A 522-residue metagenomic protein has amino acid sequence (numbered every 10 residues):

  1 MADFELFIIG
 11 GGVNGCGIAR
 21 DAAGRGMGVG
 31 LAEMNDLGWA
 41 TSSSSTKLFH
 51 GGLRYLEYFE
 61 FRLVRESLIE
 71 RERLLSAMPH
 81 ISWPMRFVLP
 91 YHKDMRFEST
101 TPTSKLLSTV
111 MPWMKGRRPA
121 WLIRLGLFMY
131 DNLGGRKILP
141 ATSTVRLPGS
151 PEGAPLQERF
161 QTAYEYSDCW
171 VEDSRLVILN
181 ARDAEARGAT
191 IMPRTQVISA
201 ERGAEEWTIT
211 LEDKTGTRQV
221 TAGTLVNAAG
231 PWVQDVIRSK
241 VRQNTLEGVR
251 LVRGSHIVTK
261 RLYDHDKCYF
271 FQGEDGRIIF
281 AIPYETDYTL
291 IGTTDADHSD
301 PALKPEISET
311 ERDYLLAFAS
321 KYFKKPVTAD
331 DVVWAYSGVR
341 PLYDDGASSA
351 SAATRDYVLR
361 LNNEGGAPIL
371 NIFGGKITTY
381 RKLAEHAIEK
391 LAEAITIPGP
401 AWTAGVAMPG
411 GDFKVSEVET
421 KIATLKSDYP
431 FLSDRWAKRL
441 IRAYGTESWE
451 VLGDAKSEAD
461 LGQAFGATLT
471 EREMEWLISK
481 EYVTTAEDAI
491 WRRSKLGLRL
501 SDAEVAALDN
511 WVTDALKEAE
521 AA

Functional and structural regions predicted by a protein language model:
M1-N14: Beta1/beta-strand and adjacent pyrophosphate-binding region of the FAD-binding site in flavoprotein oxidoreductases
F7-I9, V220-G230: Short hydrophobic core segments
A23-S44: Glycine-rich FAD pyrophosphate-binding loop
N35, I81, R96-T103, W113-R117 (+12 more regions): C-terminal accessory subdomains/tails of enzymes that are appended
G38-R65: Glycine-rich active-site loop/strand segments that organize a redox cofactor
Y58-V110: Hydrophobic or amphipathic alpha-helical targeting/insertion segments
Y164-G223: Helical element adjacent to the flavin cofactor pocket in flavoenzyme catalytic cores
